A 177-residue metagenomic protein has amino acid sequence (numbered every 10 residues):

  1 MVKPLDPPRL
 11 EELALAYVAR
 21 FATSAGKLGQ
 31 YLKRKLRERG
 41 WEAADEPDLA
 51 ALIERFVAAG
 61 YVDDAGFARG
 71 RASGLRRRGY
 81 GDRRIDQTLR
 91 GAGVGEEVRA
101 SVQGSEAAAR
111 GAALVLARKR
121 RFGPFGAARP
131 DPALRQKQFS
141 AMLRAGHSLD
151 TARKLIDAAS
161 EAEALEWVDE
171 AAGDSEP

Functional and structural regions predicted by a protein language model:
M1-P177: An alpha-helical, amphipathic repeat domain used for nucleic-acid recognition, typified by the mTERF helical solenoid
